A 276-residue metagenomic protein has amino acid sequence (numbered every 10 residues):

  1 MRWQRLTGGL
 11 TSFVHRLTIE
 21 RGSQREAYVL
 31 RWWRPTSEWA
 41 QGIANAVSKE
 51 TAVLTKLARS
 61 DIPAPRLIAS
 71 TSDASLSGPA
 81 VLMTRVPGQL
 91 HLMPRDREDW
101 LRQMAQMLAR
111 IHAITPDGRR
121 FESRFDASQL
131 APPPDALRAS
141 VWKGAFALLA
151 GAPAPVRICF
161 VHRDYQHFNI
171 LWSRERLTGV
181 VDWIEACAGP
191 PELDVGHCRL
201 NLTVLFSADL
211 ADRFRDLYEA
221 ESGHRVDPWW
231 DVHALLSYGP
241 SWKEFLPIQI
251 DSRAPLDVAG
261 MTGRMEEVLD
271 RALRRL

Functional and structural regions predicted by a protein language model:
M1, A109-R163, S173-R174, R264-L276: An alpha-helical support segment within catalytic cores of ATP-dependent transferases
M1-R2, S222-V232: Short, surface-exposed acidic
Q4-R124, A136, S140, P155: ATP-binding pocket architecture of kinase catalytic cores
T7, T11-I19, V29-L30, A147-L193: Active-site acidic catalytic loop and adjacent metal/ATP-binding pocket of ATP-dependent phosphoryl transfer enzymes
V29-W32, I68-A69, R124, F160-R163 (+2 more regions): Short beta-strand segments
D99-W100, G179, G196-C198, A259: Glycine-rich, phosphate-binding/catalytic loops in enzymes
E192-H224, L236-R253: Active-site activation/catalytic loop segments of kinase-like enzymes and analogous catalytic loops in related
E244-L276: Helical subdomain adjoining the active site within ATP-dependent kinase catalytic cores
